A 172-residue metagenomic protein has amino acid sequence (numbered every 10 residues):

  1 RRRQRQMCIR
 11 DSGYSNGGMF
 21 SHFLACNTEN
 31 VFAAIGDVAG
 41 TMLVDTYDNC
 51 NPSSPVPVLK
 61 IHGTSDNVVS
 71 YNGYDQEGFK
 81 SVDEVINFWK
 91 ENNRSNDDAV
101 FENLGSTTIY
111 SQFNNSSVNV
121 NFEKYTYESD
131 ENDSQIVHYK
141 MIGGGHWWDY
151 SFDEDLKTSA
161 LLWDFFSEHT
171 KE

Functional and structural regions predicted by a protein language model:
R1-I9: Single conserved hydrophobic/aromatic residue that forms the stacking wall/gate of nucleotide- or nucleobase-binding
I9-V56: Primarily recognizes the serine-hydrolase "nucleophile elbow" in alpha/beta-hydrolase and SGNH/GDSL folds
S15, T41, T64, I142-G144: Residue-level signal for short, function-critical loop segments
M19-F23, N27-N30, K80-F88, K157 (+1 more regions): Extracytoplasmic/secreted proteins, especially bacterial periplasmic and envelope-associated proteins
Y47-N49, N72-D75, Y150-D153: Short, solvent-exposed loop/turn segments at secondary-structure boundaries
V58-I61, F79-K80, N92-E172: C-terminal catalytic histidine-bearing segment of alpha/beta-hydrolase fold enzymes
D66-V69, H146-W148: Acidic catalytic loop of the alpha/beta-hydrolase fold
N67-S81: Conserved alpha/beta-hydrolase "acid-adjacent" motif
